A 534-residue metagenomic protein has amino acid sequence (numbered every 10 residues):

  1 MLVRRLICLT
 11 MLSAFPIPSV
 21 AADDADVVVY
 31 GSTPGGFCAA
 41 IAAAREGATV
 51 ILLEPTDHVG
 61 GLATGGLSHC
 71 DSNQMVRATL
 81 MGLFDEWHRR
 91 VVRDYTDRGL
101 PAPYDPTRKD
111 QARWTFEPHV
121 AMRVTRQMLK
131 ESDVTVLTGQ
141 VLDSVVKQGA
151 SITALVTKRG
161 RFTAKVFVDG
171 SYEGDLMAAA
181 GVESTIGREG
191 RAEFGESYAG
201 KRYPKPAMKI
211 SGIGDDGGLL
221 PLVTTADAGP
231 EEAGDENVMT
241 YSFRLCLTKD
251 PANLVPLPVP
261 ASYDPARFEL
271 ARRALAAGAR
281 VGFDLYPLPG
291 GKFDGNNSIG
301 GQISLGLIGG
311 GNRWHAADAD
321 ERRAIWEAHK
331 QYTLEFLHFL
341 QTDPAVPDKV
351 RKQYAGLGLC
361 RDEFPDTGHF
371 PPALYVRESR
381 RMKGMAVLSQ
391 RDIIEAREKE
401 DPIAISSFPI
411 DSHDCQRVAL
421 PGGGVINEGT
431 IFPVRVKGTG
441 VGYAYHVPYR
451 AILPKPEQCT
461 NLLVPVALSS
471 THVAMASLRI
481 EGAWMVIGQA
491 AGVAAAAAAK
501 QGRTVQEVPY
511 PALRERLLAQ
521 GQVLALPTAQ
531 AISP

Functional and structural regions predicted by a protein language model:
R5-P16: Bacterial N-terminal signal peptides
I17-A21: Sec/Tat signal peptide C-region and signal peptidase I cleavage site
D23-T33: Beta1/beta-strand and adjacent pyrophosphate-binding region of the FAD-binding site in flavoprotein oxidoreductases
V28, N73-R77, K109-F116, T163 (+2 more regions): Second-shell loop/turn segments in exported
G36: N-terminal Rossmann-fold NAD(P) dinucleotide-binding loop
A42, A48-T49, E54-Q140, S144 (+3 more regions): Conserved N-terminal/central alpha/beta ligand/cofactor-binding core
M122, L142, G160, A164-V166 (+1 more regions): Flavin (FAD/FMN)-binding glycine-rich loop and adjacent Rossmann-like elements that form
V146-R161: Conserved beta-strand-loop-beta-strand element in the redox core of flavoprotein oxidoreductases
